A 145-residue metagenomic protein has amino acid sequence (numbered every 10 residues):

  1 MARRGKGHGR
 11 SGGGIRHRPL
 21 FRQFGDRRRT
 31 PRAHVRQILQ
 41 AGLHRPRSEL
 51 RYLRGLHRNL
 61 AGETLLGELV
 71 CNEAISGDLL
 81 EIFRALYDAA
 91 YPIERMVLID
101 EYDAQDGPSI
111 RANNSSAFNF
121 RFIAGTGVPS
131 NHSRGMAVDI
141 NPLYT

Functional and structural regions predicted by a protein language model:
M1-A2, E81, V138: Solvent-exposed, well-ordered amphipathic alpha-helical segments that flank/support binding or catalytic loops
M1-E63: N-terminal module-boundary/linker segments of secreted carbohydrate-active enzymes
S11-R18, T30-Q40, E73-Y87, N113-S115 (+1 more regions): Active-site-adjacent structural elements in enzyme catalytic domains
Q23-T30, L65, G107-S116: N-terminal start-of-chain detector that recognizes signal peptides and the immediate post-cleavage beginning
G25-D26, V35, V70, V97 (+2 more regions): Extended aliphatic helical segments
R36-H44, D103-D106, G125-P129: Intrinsically disordered, low-complexity boundary segments flanking structured domains
R45-I110: Active-site acidic/histidine clusters and adjacent loop/turn architecture that either coordinate catalytic ions
R84, A90-E94, P108-L143: Mid-length scaffold segments of soluble, non-membrane domains
